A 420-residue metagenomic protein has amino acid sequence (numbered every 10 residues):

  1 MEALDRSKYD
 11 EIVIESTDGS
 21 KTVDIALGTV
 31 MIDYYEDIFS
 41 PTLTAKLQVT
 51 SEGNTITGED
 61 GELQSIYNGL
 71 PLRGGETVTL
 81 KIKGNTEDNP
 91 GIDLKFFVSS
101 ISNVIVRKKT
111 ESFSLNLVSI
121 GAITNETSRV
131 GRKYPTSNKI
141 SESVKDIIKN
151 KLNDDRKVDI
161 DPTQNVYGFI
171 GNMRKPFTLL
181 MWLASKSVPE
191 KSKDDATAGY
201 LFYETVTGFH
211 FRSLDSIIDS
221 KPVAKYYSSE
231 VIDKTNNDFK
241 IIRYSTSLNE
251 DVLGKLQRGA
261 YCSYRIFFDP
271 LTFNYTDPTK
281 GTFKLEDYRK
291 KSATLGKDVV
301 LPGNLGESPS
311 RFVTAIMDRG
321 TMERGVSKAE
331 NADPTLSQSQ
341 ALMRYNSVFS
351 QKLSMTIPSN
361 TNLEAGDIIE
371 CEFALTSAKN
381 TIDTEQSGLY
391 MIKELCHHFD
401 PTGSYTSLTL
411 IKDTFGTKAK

Functional and structural regions predicted by a protein language model:
M1-T124: Assembly/oligomerization scaffold segments
K8-D10, P41-A45, I92-L94, E111-F113 (+6 more regions): Envelope-exposed proteins and targeting segments
V30, R129, Q164-G168: Conserved N-terminal architectural modules of multi-subunit, DNA-dependent RNA polymerase core subunits
F39-G69, S229-K420: An acidic/polar, Gly/Ser/Thr-rich interaction patch typically located in mid-to-C-terminal regions of proteins
L47, L117, E126-K157, G171-F202 (+1 more regions): Amphipathic, non-transmembrane alpha-helical segments in extracytoplasmic/periplasmic proteins
G58-E59, E126-V130, P222-K225, A419-K420: Short, charged, solvent-exposed linker or helix-capping segments at domain edges/interfaces that act as flexible hinges
R73-T79, S137, Y226-Y227, G366: Glycine-centered loop/turn motifs
S112, S119-G121, D159-L253: Short beta-strand-centered interaction patches in the first periplasmic/extracellular domains of large envelope
